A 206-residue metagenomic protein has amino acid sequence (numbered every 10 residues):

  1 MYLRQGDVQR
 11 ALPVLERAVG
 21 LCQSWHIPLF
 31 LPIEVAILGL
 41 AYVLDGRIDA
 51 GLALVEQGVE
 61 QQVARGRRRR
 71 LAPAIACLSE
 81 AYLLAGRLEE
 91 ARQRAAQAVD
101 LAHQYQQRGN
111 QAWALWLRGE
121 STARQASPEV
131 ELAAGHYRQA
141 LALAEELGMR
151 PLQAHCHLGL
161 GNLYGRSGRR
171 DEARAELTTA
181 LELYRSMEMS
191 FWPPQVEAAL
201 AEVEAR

Functional and structural regions predicted by a protein language model:
M1-R206: Helix-coil-helix junctions within alpha-helical repeat/solenoid scaffolds
